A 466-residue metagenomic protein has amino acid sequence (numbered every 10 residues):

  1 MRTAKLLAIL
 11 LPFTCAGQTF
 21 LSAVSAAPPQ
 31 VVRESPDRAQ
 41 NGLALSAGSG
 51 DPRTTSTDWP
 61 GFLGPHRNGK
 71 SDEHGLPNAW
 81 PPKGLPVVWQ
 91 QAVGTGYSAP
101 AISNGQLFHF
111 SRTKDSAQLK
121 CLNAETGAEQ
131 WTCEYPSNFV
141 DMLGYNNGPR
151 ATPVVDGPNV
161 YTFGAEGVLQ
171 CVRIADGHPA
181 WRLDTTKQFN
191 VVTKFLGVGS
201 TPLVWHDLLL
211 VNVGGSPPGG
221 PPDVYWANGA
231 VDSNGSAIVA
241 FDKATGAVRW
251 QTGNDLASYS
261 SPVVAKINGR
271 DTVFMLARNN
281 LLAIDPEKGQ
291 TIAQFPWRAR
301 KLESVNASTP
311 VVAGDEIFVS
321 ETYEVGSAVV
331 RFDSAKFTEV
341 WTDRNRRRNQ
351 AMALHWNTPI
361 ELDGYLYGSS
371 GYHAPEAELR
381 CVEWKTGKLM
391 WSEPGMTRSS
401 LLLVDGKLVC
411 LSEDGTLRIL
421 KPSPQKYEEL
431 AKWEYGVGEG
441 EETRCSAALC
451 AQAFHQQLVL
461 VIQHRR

Functional and structural regions predicted by a protein language model:
M1-T3: N-terminal secretory signal peptides that target proteins for export/translocation
K5-T19: Bacterial N-terminal signal peptides
Q18-R466: Noncatalytic, solvent-exposed loop/strand surfaces of beta-propeller-type extracellular/periplasmic domains
